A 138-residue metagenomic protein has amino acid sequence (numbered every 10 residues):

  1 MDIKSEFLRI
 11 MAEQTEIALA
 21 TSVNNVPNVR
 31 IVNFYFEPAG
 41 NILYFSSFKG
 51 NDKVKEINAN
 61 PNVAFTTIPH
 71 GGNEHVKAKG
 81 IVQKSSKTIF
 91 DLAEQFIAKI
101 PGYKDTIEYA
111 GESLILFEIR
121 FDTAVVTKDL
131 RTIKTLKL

Functional and structural regions predicted by a protein language model:
M1-I17: Extreme N-terminal tail/first-helix region
M1-K4, G50, I100-G102: Charged, amphipathic alpha-helical segments
M11-A12, N58-A59, I97: Alpha-helix boundary recognition
Q14-K49, I57, V63-T67, V76-A78: Short beta-strand segments
T21-V23, I68-P69, D105-G111: A short, aromatic/hydrophobic, helix- or strand-capping loop or linear motif that either lines the entrance/gate
N24, F34, G50, H70 (+3 more regions): Residue-level signature for short turns and capping positions that connect secondary-structure elements
E74-L138: Charged, gly/pro-rich active-site loop segments
